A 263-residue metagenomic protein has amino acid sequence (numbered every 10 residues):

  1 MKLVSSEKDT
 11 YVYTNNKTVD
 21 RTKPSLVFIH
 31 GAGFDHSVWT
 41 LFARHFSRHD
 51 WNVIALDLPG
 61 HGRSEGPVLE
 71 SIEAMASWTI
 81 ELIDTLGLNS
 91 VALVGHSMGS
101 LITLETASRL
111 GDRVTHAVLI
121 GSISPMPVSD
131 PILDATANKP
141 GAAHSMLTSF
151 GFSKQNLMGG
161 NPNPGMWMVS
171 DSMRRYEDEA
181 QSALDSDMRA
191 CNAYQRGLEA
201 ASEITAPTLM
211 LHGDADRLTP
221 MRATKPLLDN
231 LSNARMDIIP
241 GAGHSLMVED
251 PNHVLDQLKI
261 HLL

Functional and structural regions predicted by a protein language model:
K8, N15, T40-R44, R48 (+3 more regions): Active-site loop/oxyanion-hole signature of alpha/beta-hydrolase fold enzymes
K23-G31: Short beta-strand element of the alpha/beta-hydrolase
G31-F34, S97: Active-site glycine-rich loops that stabilize anionic/oxyanionic intermediates across multiple enzyme folds
L101-M146: Flexible "cap/lid" loop of the alpha/beta hydrolase fold
D134-E203: Conserved alpha/beta-hydrolase catalytic His-Asp/Glu region
I204, M210-H212, D216: Short beta-strand/loop motif that positions the catalytic acidic residue of the alpha/beta-hydrolase fold
K225-H244: Catalytic histidine neighborhood in serine/cysteine hydrolases with alpha/beta-hydrolase-type architecture
A242-L255: Catalytic histidine-centered segment of alpha/beta-hydrolase-like enzymes
